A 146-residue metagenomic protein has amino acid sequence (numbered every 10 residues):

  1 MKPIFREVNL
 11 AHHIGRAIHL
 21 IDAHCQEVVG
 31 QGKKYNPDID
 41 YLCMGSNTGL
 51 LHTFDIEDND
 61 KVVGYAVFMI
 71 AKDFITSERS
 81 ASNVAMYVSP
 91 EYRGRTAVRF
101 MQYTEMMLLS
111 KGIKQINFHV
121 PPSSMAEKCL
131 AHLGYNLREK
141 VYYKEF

Functional and structural regions predicted by a protein language model:
M1-N36: Short amphipathic alpha-helix that is part of the acyltransferase structural core
C43-D55: A short helix-loop-beta-strand connector motif used in the catalytic cores of GNAT acetyltransferases and, in some
D55, K61-I70: Conserved beta-strand in the GNAT
K72-N83: A conserved beta-turn-beta hairpin within the catalytic core of GNAT-like acetyltransferases that forms part
V84-G94: A short, internal acetyl-CoA/4′-phosphopantetheine-binding micro-motif in the GNAT/acyltransferase core
R93-M106: Conserved acetyl-CoA-binding loop-helix of GNAT-fold acetyltransferases
I116-E127: Conserved beta-strand-loop-alpha-helix junction that forms the acyl-donor binding cleft
H119-V120, N136-F146: Conserved catalytic-core motifs of GNAT/GCN5-like acyltransferases
